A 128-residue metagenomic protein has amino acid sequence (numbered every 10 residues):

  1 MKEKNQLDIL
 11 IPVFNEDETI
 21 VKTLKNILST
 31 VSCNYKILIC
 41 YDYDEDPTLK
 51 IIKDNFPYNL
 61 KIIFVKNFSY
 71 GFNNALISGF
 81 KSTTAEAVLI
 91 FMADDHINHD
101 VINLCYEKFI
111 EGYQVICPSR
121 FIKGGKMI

Functional and structural regions predicted by a protein language model:
Q6-D8, K36: Cell-envelope/extracellular polymer assembly enzymes that use nucleotide-activated donors
D8, Y41-D44, K66: Structural signature of the Rossmann-like NAD(P)-dependent dehydrogenase/reductase core
I11-K25, Y43: Active-site beta-to-alpha loop of glycosyltransferases that engages the nucleotide-sugar donor
E18-K22, D46, K50, N74: Residue-level preference for short helical/loop micro-motifs built around acidic side chains
K25-N34: Short, acidic, metal-binding catalytic loop of nucleotide-sugar glycosyltransferases
Y35, L49-S82: Conserved donor nucleotide-binding strand/loop of the catalytic core
Y41-L49, D95: A conserved acidic beta->alpha catalytic loop
F68-S82, A87-I90, H96-I128: Acceptor/aglycone-binding surface of glycosyltransferases and processive sugar-polymer synthases
